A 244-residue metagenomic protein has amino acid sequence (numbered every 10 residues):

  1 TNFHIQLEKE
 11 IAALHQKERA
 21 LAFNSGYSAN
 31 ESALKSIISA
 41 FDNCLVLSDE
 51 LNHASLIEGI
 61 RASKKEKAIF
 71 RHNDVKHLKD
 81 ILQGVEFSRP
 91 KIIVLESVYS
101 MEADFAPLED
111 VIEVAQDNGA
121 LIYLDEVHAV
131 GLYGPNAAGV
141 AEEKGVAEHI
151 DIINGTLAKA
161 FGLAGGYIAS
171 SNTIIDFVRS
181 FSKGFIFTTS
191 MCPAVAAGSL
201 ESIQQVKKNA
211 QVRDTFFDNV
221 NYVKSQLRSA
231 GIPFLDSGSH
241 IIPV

Functional and structural regions predicted by a protein language model:
T1-L7: A structural motif shared across PLP-dependent enzymes of the aminotransferase-like
E8-S32: Short loop-beta-helix segment that forms the pyridoxal 5′-phosphate
S36-A54: Conserved PLP-anchoring active-site segment centered on the Schiff-base-forming lysine
A68, H72-L124: Active-site phosphate-binding strand-loop segment of PLP-dependent enzymes
N136, E142-F177: Active-site PLP attachment segment
A194-D214, S225-S229: Amphipathic alpha-helix from the class-I
T215-N221, R228-V244: Conserved PLP-binding catalytic core of the aspartate aminotransferase-like
